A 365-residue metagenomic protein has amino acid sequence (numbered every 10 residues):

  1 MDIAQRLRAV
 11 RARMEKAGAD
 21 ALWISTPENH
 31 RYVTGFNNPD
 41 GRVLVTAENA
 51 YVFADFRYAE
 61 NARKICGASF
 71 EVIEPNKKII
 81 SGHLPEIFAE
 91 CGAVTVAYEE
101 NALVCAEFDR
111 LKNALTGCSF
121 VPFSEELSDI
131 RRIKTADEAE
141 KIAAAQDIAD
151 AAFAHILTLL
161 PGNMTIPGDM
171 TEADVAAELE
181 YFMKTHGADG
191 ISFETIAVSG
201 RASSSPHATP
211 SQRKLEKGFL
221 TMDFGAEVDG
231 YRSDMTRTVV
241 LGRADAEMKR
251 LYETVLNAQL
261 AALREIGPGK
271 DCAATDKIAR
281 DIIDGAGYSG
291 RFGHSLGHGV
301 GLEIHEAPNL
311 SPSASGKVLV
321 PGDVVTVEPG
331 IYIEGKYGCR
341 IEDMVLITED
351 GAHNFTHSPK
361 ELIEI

Functional and structural regions predicted by a protein language model:
M1-I365: Active-site neighborhoods and metal-handling regions in enzymes and metal-associated proteins
